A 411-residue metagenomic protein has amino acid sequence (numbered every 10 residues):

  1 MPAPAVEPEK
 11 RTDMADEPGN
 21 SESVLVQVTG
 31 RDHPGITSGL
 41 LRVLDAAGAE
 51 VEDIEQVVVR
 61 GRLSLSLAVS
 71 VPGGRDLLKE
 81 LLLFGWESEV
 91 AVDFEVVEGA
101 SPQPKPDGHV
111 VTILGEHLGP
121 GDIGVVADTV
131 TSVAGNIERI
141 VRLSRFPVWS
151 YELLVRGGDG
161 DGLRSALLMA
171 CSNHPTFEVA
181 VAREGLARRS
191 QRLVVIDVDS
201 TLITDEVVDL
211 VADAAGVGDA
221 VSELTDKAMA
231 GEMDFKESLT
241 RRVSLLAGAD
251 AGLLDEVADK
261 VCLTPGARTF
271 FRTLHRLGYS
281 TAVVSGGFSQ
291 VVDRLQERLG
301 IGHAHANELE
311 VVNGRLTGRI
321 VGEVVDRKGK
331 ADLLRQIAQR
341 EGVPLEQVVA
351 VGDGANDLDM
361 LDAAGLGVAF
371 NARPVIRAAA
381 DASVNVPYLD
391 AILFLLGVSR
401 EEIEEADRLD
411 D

Functional and structural regions predicted by a protein language model:
P2-Q191: A conserved regulatory-domain signal marking ACT and ACT-like small-molecule sensing domains and adjacent regulatory
R31, G35, P72, D76 (+9 more regions): Conserved active-site and cofactor/substrate-binding residues in soluble primary-metabolism enzymes
I36-T37, G124, L202-D205, D357-M360: Short glycine/serine/threonine-rich phosphate/pyrophosphate-binding segments that cradle anionic phosphate groups
G157, D199, R268: Active-site pocket-lining segments that scaffold enzyme catalytic pockets across diverse folds
L186-K236, T240-R241: Active-site neighborhood of HAD-like aspartate-dependent phosphohydrolases
G231-L253, V257: Cysteine/selenocysteine-centered motifs that mediate thiol-based redox chemistry or coordinate metal-sulfur cofactors
G248-L366, F370-D411: C-terminal cap/substrate-recognition subdomain and adjoining C-terminal extension of metal-dependent phosphatase-like
